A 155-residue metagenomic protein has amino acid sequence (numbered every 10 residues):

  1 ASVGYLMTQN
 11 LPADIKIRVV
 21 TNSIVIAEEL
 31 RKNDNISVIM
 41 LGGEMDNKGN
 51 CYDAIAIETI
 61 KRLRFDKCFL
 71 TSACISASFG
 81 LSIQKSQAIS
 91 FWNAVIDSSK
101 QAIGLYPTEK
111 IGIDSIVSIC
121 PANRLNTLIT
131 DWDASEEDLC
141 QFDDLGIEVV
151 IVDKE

Functional and structural regions predicted by a protein language model:
A1-Y5: Gly/Ser/Thr-rich loops at beta-strand to alpha-helix junctions that form or flank small-molecule/cofactor-binding
R18, I24-E155: Conserved phosphate- and dinucleotide-binding cores of soluble alpha/beta proteins, encompassing both enzyme active
